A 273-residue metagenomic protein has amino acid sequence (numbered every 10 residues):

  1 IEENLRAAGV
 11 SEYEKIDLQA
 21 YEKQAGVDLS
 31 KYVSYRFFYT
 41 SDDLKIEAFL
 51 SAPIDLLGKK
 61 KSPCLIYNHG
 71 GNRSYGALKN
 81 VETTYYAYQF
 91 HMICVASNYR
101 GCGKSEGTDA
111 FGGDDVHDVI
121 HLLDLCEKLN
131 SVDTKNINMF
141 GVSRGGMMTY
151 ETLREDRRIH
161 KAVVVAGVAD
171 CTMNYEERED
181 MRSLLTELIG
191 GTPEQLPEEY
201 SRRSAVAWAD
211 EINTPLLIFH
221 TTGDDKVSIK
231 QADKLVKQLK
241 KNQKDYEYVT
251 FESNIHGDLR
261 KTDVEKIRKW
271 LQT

Functional and structural regions predicted by a protein language model:
E12-G58: N-terminal cap/lid segment of alpha/beta-hydrolase-fold proteins
L56-S62, Y67-G107, C171-T172: Short substrate-entry loop that stabilizes the transition state in hydrolases
A110-N130: Alpha/beta-hydrolase active-site loop
G146-R157: Short glycine-enriched nucleophile-adjacent loop and the immediately C-terminal alpha-helix near the catalytic center
T172-W208, T214: Mobile cap/lid helix-loop segments that gate and shape the active-site cleft of serine hydrolases
I212, I218-H220, D224: Short beta-strand/loop motif that positions the catalytic acidic residue of the alpha/beta-hydrolase fold
D225-Q231: Conserved alpha/beta-hydrolase "acid-adjacent" motif
D233, K237-T273: C-terminal catalytic histidine-bearing segment of alpha/beta-hydrolase fold enzymes
